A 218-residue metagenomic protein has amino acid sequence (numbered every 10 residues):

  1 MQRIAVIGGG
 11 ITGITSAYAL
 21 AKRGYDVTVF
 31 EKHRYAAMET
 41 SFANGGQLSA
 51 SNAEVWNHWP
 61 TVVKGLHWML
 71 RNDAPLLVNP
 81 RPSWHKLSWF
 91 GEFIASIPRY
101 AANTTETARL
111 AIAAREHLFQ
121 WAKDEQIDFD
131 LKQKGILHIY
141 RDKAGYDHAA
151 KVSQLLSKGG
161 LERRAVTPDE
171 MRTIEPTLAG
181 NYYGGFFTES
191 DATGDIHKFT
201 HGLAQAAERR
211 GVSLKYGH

Functional and structural regions predicted by a protein language model:
M1-I7, I11-T12, A36-A50: Accessory recognition modules or surfaces
Q2-V29: N-terminal Rossmann-like FAD-binding beta1-loop-alpha1 element of flavoenzymes
S16, L118, L203: Aromatic/hydrophobic pocket-lining residues that form π-stacking "cages" and hydrophobic walls in ligand
K22-F42: Glycine-rich FAD pyrophosphate-binding loop
D26, E162, S213: Residue-level detector of anion-binding/catalytic polar loops
E31, T167, Y216-H218: Short loop/edge segments at beta-strand edges and connector loops that shape dinucleotide/nucleotide cofactor-binding
G45-P168: Dinucleotide-binding Rossmann-like beta1-alpha1 core, especially the glycine-rich loop that anchors the ADP
D147-G159, L178-H218: Helical element adjacent to the flavin cofactor pocket in flavoenzyme catalytic cores
